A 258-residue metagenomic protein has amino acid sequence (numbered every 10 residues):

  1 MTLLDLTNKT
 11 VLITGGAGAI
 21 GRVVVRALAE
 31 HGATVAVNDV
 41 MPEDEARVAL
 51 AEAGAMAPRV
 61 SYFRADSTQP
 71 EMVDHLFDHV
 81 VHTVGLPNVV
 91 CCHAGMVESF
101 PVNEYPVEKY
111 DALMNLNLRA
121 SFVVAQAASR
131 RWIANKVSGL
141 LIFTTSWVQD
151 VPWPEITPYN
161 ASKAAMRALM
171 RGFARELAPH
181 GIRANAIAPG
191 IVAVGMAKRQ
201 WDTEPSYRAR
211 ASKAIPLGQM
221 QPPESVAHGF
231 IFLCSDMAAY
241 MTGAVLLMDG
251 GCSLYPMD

Functional and structural regions predicted by a protein language model:
T2, V151, I231, T242-D258: Short C-terminal tail/terminal secondary-structure segment of NAD(P)H-dependent dehydrogenase/reductase domains
D5-A36: Canonical Rossmann dinucleotide-binding motif of NAD(H)/NADP(H)-dependent dehydrogenases/reductases, specifically
K9, Y62, L86-P87, W132-T145 (+2 more regions): Active-site loop of short-chain dehydrogenase/reductase
P101-V102, P106-M114, A211: Substrate-binding pocket helix/loop in short-chain dehydrogenase/reductase
Y105, P152-N160, G172, Q200 (+1 more regions): Active-site loop-to-helix junction immediately N-terminal to the catalytic Tyr of the SDR YXXXK motif in Rossmann-fold
A125, S162, M170: Active-site helix of classical SDR
R130, R175-P179, A239: Alpha-helical segment proximal to the catalytic Tyr-Lys
